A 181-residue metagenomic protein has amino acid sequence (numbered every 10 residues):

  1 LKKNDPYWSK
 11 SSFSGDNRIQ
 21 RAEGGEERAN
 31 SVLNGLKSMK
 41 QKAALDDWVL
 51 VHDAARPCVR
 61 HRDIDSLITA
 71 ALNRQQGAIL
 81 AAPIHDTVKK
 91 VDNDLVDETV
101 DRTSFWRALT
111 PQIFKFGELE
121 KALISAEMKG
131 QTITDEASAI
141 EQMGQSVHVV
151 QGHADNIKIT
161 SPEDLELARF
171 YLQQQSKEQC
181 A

Functional and structural regions predicted by a protein language model:
L1-D46, E127-K129: Conserved N-terminal catalytic core of the sugar/cofactor nucleotidyltransferase
E23-N30, N34, R62, L109 (+2 more regions): Residues at secondary-structure transition points
R28, A54-C58: Acidic metal-phosphate-binding loop of nucleotide-sugar-dependent transferases
G35, D53, P83, K115 (+1 more regions): Residue-level signal for inorganic ion chemistry
K40-Q41, L72, Q173: Residue-level signal for alpha-helix termini/capping positions
V49-L50: Short aromatic/hydrophobic "clamp" motif used to bind/position activated sugar donors
C58-V150, A181: Conserved core of the sugar-phosphate nucleotidyltransferase
D135-E136, A154-D155, L165-A181: SAM-dependent methyltransferases
